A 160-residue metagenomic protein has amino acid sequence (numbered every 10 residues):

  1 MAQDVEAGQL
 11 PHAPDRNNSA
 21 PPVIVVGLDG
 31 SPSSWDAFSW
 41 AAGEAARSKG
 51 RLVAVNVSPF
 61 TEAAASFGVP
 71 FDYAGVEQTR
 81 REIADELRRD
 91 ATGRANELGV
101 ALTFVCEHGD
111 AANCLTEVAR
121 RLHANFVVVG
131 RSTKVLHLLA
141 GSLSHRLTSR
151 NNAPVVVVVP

Functional and structural regions predicted by a protein language model:
M1-A20, S33, G93-V127: Structural beta-alpha unit
D4, A13-F71: Small/aliphatic-rich secondary-structure junction motif
V53-V55, T103-E107, V156-V158: General small-molecule cofactor/ligand-binding pocket signal
N56-V57, G130-S132, V159-P160: Short secondary-structure boundary segments
V69-Y73, R121-H123, H145-R146: Short, hinge-like loop/turn segments at secondary-structure boundaries
D72-E86: A short acidic, glycine-rich active-site loop that binds or catalyzes chemistry on phosphate/adenosine moieties
F126-R150: Glycine-rich, Arg-bearing micro-motifs that act as flexible, cationic patches
